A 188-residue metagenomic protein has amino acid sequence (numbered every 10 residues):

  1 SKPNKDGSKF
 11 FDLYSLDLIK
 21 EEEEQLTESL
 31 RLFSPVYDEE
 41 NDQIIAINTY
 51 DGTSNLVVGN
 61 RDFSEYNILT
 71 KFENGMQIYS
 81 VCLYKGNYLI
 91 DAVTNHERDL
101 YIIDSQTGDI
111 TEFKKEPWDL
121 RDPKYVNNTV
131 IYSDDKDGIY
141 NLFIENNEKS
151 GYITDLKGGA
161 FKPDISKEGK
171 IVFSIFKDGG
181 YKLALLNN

Functional and structural regions predicted by a protein language model:
S1-Y14, Q25-F33, A46-V57, T70-Q77 (+5 more regions): A flexible loop/linker signature enriched in serine peptidases of the S9 family
N4, D38, N60, T94 (+2 more regions): Acidic surface patches and DE-rich sequence motifs
K5-K9, D42, D62-S64: Short, solvent-exposed loop/turn segments that connect beta-strands within catalytic domains and beta-strand-rich
D17-E21, N60-S64, D104-G108, E145-K149 (+1 more regions): Short loop/turn segments that connect beta-strands within beta-propeller blades
E24, N67, T111, S150-G151: A structural motif specific to WD40 beta-propellers
V36-D38, C82-L83, K124, D164: Conserved beta-strand position repeated across blades of beta-propeller domains
E40-D42, K85-N87, N127-T129, E168-G169: Short coil/turn segments that connect the beta-strands within blades of beta-propeller domains
D164-I165, A184: Short conserved micro-motifs at the rims of enzyme active sites and ligand-binding pockets
